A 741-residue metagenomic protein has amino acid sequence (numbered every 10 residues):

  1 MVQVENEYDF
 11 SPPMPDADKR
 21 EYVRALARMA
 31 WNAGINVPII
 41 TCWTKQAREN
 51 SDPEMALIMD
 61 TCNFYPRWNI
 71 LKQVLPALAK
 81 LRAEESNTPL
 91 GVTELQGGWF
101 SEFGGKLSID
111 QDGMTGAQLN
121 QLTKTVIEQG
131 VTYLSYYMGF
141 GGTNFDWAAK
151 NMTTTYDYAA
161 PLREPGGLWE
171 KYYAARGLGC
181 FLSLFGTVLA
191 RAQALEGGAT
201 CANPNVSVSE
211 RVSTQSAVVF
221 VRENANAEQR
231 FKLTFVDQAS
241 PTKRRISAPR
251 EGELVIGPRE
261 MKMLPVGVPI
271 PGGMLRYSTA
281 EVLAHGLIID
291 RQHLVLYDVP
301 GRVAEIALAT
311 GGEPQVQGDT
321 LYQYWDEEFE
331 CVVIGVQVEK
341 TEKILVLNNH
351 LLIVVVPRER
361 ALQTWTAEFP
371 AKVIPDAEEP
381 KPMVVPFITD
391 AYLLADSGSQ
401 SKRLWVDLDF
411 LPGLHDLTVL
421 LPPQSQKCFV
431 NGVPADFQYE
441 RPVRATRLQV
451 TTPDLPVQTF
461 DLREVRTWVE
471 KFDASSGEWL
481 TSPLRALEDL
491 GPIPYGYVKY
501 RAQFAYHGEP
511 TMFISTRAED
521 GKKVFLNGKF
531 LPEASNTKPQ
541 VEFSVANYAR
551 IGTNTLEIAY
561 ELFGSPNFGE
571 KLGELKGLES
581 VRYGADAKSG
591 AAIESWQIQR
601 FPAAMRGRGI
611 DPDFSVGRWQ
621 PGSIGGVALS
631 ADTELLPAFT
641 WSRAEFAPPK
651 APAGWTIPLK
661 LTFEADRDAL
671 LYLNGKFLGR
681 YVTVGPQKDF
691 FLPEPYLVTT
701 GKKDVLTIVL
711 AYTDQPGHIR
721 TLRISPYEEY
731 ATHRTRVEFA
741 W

Functional and structural regions predicted by a protein language model:
M1, N36-I40, A56-M59, N87-L90 (+7 more regions): Beta-sheet entry/capping signal
M1-N50: Active-site neighborhood of glycoside hydrolase catalytic domains
N6-Y8, W43-K45, F64-W68, V92-W99 (+6 more regions): Short, flexible loop/turn elements at secondary-structure junctions
D16-R20, M55-D60, G105-Q111, K150-Y156 (+4 more regions): Short secondary-structure boundary/capping segments
K19, P38-C42, D52-M59, N63 (+6 more regions): A structural signal for the main folded, soluble domain(s) of proteins
R28-V37, M59, Y65-A148, S213 (+2 more regions): Catalytic-core region of carbohydrate-active enzymes that cleave or remodel glycosidic bonds
F140-V188: Loop/helix patches that line or flank the sugar-binding groove of alpha-linked glycan CAZymes
Y172-G701, V709-W741: Non-catalytic C-terminal accessory domains or segments of carbohydrate-active enzymes
